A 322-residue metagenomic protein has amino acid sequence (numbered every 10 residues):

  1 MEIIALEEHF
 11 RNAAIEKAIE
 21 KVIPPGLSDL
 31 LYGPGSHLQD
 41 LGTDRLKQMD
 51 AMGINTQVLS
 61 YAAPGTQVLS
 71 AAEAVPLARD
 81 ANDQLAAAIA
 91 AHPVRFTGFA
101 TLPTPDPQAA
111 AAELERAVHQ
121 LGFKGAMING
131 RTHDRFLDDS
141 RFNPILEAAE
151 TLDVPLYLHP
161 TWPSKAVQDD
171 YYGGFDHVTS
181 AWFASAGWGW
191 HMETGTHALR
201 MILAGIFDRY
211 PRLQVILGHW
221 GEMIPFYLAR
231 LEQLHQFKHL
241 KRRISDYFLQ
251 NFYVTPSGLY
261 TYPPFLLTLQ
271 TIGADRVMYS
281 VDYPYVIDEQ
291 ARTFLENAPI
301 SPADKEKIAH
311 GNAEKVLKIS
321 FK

Functional and structural regions predicted by a protein language model:
M1-L6, F10-T56, D83-A91, A112-R116 (+6 more regions): Mid-to-C-terminal alpha-helical segments outside catalytic/metal-binding sites
I3-E7, Q57-L59, T97-A100, A126-I128 (+4 more regions): Hydrophobic faces of well-ordered beta-strands that scaffold small-molecule active sites in alpha/beta enzyme cores
H9-Q39, S164-M192, L231-N251: Active-site gating loops and adjacent loop-to-helix segments of metal-dependent hydrolytic enzymes
R11-A14, G65-Q67, P105-D106, D134 (+4 more regions): Active-site environment of divalent metal-dependent phosphoester hydrolases
N12, P144, D153-L156, G205 (+1 more regions): Short, proline-centered helix/strand-breaking motifs
G53, L121-G125, E150-P155, Y210-R212 (+2 more regions): Glycine-enriched alpha-helix->loop->beta-strand junction motifs that scaffold or abut catalytic
N55, L59-H197: Active-site gating/metal-coordination segments in enzymes
I202-L249: Aromatic-lined glycan-binding groove of carbohydrate-active enzymes
